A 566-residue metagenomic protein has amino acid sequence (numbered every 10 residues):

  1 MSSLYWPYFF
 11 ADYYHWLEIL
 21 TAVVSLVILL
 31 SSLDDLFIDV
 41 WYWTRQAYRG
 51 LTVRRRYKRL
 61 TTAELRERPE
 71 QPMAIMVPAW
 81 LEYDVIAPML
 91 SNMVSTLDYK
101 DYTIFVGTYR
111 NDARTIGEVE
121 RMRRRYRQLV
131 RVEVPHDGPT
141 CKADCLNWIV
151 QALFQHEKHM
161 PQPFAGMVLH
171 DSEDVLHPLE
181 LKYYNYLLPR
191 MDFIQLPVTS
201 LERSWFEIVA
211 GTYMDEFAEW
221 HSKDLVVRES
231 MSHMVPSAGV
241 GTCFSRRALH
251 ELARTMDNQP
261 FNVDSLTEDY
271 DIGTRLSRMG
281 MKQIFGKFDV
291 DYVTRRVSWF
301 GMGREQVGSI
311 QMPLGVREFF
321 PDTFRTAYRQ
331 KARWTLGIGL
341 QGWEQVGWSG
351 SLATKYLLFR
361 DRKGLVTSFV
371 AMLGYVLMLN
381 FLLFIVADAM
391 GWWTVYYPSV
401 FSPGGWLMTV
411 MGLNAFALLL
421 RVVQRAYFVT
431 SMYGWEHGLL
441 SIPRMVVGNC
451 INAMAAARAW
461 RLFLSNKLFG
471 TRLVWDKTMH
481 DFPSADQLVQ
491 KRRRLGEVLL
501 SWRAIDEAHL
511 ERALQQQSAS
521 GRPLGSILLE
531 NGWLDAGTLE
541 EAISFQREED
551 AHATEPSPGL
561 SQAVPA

Functional and structural regions predicted by a protein language model:
M1-D84, P88-S91: N-proximal low-complexity "stem/linker" segments adjacent to membrane-targeting elements
F10-L17, Q311-L314, F428-H437: Short, charged/polar, low-complexity loop and linker segments that flank or interrupt alpha-helical bundles
L20-V27, M76, P236, F324 (+3 more regions): Hydrophobic alpha-helical transmembrane segments of multi-pass membrane proteins
T21-V27, T326-Y328, P403-G412: Alpha-helical transmembrane segments
F37-R66, V346-R494, A551-A566: Juxtamembrane C-terminal module of membrane proteins
L51-A332: Internal catalytic domains of large membrane-associated glycosyltransferases
R329-S351: Short, charged cytosolic
P483-A566: Non-catalytic accessory regions
